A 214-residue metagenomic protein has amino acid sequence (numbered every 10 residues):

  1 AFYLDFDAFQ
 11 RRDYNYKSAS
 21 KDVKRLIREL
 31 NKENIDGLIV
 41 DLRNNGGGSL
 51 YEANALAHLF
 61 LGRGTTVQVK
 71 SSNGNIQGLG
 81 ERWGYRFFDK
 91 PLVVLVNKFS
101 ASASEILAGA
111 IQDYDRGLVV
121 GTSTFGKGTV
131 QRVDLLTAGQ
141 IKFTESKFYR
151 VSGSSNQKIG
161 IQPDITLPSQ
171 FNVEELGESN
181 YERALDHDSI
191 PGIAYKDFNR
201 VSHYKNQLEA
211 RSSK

Functional and structural regions predicted by a protein language model:
A1-L136, K147: Cleft-lining beta-strand/loop regions that shape enzyme active-site pockets
A1-Y3, Q140-K142, E182: A residue-level signal for beta-strand positions that form part of recognition/binding surfaces within mature
L4-D5, R11, K127, R150-V151 (+3 more regions): Intrinsically disordered, low-complexity regions enriched in small/polar residues
L50, G80-F87, D134-A138, N172 (+3 more regions): Short amphipathic alpha-helical patches
A57-H58, F87-S100, E145-N156, V173 (+1 more regions): A broadly tuned preference for mixed-charge, low-complexity surface segments
T65, N75, L79, Y85 (+4 more regions): Intrinsically disordered, low-complexity regions
A103, D115, T122, G126-E178: Polar, glycine-rich mid-to-C-terminal structural blocks that act as macromolecule-binding/assembly scaffolds
N156-K214: Conserved functional hotspot residues or short segments at active or partner-binding sites across diverse domains
